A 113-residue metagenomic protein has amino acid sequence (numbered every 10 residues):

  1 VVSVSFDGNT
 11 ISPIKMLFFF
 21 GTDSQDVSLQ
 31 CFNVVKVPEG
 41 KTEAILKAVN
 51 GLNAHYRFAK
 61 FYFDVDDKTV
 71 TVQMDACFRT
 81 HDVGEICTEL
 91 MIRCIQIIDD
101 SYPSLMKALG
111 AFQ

Functional and structural regions predicted by a protein language model:
V1-V34: Ser/Thr-rich, low-complexity intrinsically disordered terminal regions
P13, P38, H81-V83: Intrinsically disordered, low-complexity acidic/polar segments
Q30-T69: Short, internal acidic amphipathic alpha-helical interface segments that mediate docking to partner proteins
F32-V34, D75-C77, H81: Short strand-loop junctions, especially beta-strand C-caps/beta-turns that link beta-sheets to coils or alpha-helices
V70-M74: Short, aliphatic-rich beta-strand segments
F78-L90: A short acidic/glycine-rich loop-to-helix N-cap element
C87, I95-D100, S104-L105: Long, contiguous binding/interaction regions
M106-Q113: Short, highly charged C-terminal tails/helix-capping segments
